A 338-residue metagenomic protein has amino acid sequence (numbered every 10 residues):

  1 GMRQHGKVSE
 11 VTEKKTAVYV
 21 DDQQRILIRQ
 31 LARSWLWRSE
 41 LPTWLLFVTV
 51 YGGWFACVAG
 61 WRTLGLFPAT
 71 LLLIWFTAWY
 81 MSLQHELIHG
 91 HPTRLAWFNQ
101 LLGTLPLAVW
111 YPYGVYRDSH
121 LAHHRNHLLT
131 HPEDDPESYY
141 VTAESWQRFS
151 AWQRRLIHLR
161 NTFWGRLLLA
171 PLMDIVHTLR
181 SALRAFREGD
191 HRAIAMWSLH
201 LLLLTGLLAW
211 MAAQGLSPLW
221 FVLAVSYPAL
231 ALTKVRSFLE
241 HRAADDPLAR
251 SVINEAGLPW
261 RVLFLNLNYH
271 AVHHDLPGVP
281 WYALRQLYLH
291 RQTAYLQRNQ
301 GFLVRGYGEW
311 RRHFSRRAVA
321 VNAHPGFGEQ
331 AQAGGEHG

Functional and structural regions predicted by a protein language model:
G1-F76, P106-A122, N126-L219, L223 (+2 more regions): Non-catalytic, topology-defining segments of multipass membrane proteins
L64, L87-L95, Y113, L179 (+2 more regions): Membrane-interface elements of multi-pass transporters and channels
F67, L83-Q84, W97-L102, Y116-S119: Generic hydrophobic, aliphatic-rich segments that mediate packing or membrane embedding
I74-L87, P112, Y116, F163-P171 (+2 more regions): Transmembrane alpha-helical segments that form the membrane-embedded catalytic/substrate-channel core of multi-pass
M81-H89, N99-P106, H270: Glycine-/proline-rich flexible loop or hinge segments
H85-G90, H120-H124: Active-site recognition of the HExxH zinc-binding catalytic motif
I88-H89, H127, A244, F264 (+3 more regions): Short active-site segment of divalent metal-dependent hydrolases/proteases that encodes the spacing between
P92-Y111, E133-F149, P247-R261: Juxtamembrane helix-capping/reentrant segments at transmembrane boundaries
